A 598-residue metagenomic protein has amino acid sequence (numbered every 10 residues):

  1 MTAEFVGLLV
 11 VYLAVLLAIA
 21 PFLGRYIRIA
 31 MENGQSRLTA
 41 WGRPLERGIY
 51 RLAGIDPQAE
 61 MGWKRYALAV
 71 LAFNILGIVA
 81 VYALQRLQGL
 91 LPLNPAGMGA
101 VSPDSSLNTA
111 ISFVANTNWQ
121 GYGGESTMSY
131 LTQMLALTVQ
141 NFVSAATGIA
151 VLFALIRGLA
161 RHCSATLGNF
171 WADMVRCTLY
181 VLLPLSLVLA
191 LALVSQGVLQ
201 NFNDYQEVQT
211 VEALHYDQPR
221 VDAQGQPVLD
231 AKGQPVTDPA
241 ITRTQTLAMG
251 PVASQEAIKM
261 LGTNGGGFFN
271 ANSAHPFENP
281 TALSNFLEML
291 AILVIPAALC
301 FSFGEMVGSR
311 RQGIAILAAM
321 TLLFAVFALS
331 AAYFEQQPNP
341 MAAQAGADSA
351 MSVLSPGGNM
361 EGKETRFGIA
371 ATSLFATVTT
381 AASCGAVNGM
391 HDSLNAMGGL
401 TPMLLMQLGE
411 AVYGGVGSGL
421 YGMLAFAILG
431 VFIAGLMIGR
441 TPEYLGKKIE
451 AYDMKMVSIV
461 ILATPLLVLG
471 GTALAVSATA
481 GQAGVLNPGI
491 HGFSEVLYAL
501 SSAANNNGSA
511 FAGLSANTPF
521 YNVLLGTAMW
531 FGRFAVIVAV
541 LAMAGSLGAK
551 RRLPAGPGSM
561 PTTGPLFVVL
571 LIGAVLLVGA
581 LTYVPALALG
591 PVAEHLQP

Functional and structural regions predicted by a protein language model:
T2-P598: Membrane-proximal intracellular helices of multi-pass ion channels
